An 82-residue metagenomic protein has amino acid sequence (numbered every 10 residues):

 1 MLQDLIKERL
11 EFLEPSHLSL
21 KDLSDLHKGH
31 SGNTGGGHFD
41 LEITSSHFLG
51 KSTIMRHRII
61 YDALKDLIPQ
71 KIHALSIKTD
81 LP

Functional and structural regions predicted by a protein language model:
M1-P82: N-terminal, polar/charged subdomain of small-to-medium soluble alpha/beta proteins
